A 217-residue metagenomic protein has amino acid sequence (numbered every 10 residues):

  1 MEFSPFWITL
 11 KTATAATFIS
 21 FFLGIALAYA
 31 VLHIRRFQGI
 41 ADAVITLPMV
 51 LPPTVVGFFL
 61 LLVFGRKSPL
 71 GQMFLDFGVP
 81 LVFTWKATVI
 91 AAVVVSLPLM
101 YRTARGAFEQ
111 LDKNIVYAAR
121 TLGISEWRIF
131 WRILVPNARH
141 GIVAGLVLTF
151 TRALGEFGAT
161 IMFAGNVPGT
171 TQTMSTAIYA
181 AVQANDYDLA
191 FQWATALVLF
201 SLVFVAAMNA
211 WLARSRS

Functional and structural regions predicted by a protein language model:
M1-S4, F163-L202, A206: Interhelical loop and adjacent transmembrane-helix boundary motif in polytopic membrane transport permeases
E2-H33, M49: Transmembrane alpha-helix signature in integral membrane proteins
F18, Y101-A104, F108, D112 (+1 more regions): Transmembrane alpha-helices
L27-L62, V116: Cytoplasmic-entry segments and transmembrane alpha-helices of multi-pass inner-membrane transporters
I34-A41, P69, T84, N114 (+2 more regions): Membrane-helix interface segments
F37, A41, P98, R105-V116 (+3 more regions): C-terminal transmembrane helix and the adjacent membrane-cytosol boundary/short C-terminal tail of inner/organellar
G57-V93, A164-V167: Membrane-interfacial helix termini and adjacent extracytoplasmic/periplasmic loops of multi-pass transporters
G65-R66, I142-A180: Non-cytoplasmic
